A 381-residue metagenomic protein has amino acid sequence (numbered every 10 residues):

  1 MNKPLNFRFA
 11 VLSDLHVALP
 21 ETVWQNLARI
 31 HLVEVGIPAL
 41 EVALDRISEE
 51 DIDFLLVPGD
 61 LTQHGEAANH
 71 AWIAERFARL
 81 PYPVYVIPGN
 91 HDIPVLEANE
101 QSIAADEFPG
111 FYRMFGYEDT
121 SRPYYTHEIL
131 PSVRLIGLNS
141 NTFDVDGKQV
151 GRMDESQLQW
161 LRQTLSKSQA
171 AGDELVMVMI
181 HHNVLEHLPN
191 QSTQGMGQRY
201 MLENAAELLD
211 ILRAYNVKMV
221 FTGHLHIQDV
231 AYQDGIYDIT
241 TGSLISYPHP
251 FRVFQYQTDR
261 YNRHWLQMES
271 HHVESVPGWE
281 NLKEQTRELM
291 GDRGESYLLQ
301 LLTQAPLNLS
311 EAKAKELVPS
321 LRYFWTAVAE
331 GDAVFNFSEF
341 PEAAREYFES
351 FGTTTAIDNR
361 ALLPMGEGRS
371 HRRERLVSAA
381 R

Functional and structural regions predicted by a protein language model:
M1-H70: N-terminal active-site segment of His-dependent metallophosphoesterases
M1-P4, G278-R381: Non-catalytic terminal accessory segments
N2-A10, R122, T126-S140, G172 (+2 more regions): Beta-strand-turn-beta hairpins that frame and shape the catalytic cleft of phosphate-ester-processing enzymes
N6-T22, S132-T142, M177-M179, Y237-G242 (+1 more regions): Active-site-proximal beta-strand elements of phosphoester/diester hydrolases
S13-P38, P94-Y117, D144-M153, S192-G197 (+1 more regions): Acidic/histidine-rich helix-loop elements that form or flank divalent-metal/phosphate-binding sites at the catalytic
A18-E21, Q63-E66, N90-A98, F143-D146 (+3 more regions): Active-site environment of divalent metal-dependent phosphoester hydrolases
D45-F54, R134, K148-Y237, F324 (+1 more regions): His/acidic metal-ligating clusters that form di-metal
A67, A71-S166, V253: Extended active-site neighborhood of metal-dependent phosphoesterases/phosphodiesterases
